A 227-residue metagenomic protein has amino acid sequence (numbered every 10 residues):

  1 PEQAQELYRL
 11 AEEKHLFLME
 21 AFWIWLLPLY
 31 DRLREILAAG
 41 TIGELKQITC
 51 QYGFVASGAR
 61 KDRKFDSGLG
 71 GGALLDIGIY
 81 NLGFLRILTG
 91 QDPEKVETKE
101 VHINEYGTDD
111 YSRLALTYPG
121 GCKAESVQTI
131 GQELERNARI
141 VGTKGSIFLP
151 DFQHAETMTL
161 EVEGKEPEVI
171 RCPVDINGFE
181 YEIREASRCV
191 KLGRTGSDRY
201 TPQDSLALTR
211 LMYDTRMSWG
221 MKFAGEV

Functional and structural regions predicted by a protein language model:
P1-W23, G40: Beta-strand-loop-alpha-helix segment that lines the small-molecule cofactor/substrate pocket of alpha/beta enzymes
A4, Y30, N81-L82, A155-M158 (+2 more regions): A general structural signal for well-ordered alpha-helical segments in protein cores
E6, P28, R32-E35, G83-F84 (+4 more regions): Alpha-helical elements of Rossmann-like donor-binding domains used by nucleotide-donor carbohydrate transfer enzymes
I24-V96, N104-E105: Predominantly a Rossmann-like dinucleotide-binding segment in NAD(P)-dependent oxidoreductases
L69-L75, E168-N177: A short glycine-threonine-serine/GTX helix/turn-capping micro-motif
G83-T157, P173, R184-R194, E226: Contiguous beta-strand/loop segments that form the cofactor/metal-binding neighborhood of enzyme cores
P119, R188-V227: C-terminal helix-rich "cap/oligomerization" subdomain common to oxidoreductases
P173-R184, Y200: Active-site loop of classical SDR/Rossmann-like NAD(P)-dependent oxidoreductases, centered on the catalytic Tyr-X3-Lys
